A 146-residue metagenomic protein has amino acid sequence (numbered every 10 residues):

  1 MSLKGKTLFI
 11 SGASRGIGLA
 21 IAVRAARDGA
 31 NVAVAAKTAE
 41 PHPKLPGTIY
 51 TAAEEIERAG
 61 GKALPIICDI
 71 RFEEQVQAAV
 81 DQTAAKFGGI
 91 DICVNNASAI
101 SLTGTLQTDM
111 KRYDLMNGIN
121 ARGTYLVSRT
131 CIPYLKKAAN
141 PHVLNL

Functional and structural regions predicted by a protein language model:
L3-V34: Canonical Rossmann dinucleotide-binding motif of NAD(H)/NADP(H)-dependent dehydrogenases/reductases, specifically
K6, G61-K62, G89-I90, L135-L146: Active-site loop of short-chain dehydrogenase/reductase
A30-T51: Conserved glycine-rich Rossmann-like NAD(P)H-binding loop of the short-chain dehydrogenase/reductase
G47, I67-A79, M110: The beta1-alpha1 cofactor-binding region of Rossmann-like NAD(H)/NADP(H)-dependent oxidoreductases
A59-K62, Q82-C93, S101: A glycine-rich helix->loop->beta "capping" turn within Rossmann-like NAD(P)(H)-dependent oxidoreductase domains
G104-T105, D109-D114: Substrate-binding pocket helix/loop in short-chain dehydrogenase/reductase
S128-R129: A short, exposed helix-loop element centered on a Lys and neighboring polar residues
